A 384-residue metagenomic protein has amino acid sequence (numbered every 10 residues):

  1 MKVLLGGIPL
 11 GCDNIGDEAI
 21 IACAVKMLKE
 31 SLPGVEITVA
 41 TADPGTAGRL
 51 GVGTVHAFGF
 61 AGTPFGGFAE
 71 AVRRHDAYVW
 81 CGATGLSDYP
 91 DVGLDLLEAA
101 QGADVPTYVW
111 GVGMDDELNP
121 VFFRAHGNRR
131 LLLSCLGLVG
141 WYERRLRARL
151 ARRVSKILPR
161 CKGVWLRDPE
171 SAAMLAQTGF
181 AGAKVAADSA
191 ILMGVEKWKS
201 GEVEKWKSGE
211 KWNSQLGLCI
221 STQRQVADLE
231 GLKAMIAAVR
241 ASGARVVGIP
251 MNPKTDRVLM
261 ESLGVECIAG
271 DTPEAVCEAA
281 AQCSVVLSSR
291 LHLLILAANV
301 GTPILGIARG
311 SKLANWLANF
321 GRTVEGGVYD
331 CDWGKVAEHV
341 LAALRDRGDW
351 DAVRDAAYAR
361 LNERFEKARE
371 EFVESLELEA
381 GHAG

Functional and structural regions predicted by a protein language model:
M1-G384: Active-site anion-handling motifs in enzyme catalytic cores
